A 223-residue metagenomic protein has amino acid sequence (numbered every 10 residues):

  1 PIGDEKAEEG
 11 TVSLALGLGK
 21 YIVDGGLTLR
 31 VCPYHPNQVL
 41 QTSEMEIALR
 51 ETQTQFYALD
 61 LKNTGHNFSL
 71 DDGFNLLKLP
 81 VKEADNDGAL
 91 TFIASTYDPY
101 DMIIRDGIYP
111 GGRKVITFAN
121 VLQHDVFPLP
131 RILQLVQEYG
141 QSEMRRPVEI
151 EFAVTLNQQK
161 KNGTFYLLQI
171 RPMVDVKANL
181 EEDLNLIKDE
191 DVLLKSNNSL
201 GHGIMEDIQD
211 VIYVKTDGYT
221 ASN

Functional and structural regions predicted by a protein language model:
P1-N223: Conserved mixed alpha/beta core segments that line enzyme active sites in large multi-domain catalysts
